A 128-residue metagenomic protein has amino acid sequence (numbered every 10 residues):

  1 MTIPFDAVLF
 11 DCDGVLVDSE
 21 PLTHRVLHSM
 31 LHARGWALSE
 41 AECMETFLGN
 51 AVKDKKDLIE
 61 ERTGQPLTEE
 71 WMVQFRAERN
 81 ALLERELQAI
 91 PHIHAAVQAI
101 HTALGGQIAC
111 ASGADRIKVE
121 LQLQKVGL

Functional and structural regions predicted by a protein language model:
M1-E45, R62: Active-site neighborhood of HAD-like aspartate-dependent phosphohydrolases
P4, A81-C110, R116, E120: Short, acidic loop-to-helix structural element flanking the phosphoryl-transfer center in phosphate-processing enzymes
L22, F47-A51, Q88-H92, A114: Short beta->alpha linker loops
H24, H28, V52-D57, R116 (+1 more regions): An amphipathic alpha-helix signature
A33-A37, T63-P66, A103, V126-L128: Short helix-capping segments at alpha-helix termini
L48-A81, P91, A99: A metal-dependent, Asp-based hydrolase signature
G113, L123-L128: Histidine/lysine/aspartate-rich catalytic loop segments that bind and position anionic ligands
